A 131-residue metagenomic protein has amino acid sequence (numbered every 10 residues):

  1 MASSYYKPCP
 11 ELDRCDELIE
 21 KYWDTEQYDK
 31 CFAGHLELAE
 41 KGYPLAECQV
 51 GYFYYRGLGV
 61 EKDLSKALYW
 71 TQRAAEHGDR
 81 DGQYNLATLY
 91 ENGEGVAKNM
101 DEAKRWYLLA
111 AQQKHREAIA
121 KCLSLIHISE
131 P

Functional and structural regions predicted by a protein language model:
M1-C9: Long, contiguous interaction/recruitment modules in multidomain scaffold/adaptor proteins
P10-E11, E40-P44, R56-L58, D63 (+5 more regions): Short helix-capping/linker turns of helical repeat alpha-solenoids
P10-K41: Alpha-helical segment of the N-proximal tetratricopeptide repeat
D16-K21, Q49-R56, N85-N92, K121-L125: Hydrophobic face of amphipathic alpha-helices that form TPR/SEL1-like repeat modules and related alpha-solenoid
I126-P131: Conserved small/polar residues in nucleotide/adenosyl-binding loops
